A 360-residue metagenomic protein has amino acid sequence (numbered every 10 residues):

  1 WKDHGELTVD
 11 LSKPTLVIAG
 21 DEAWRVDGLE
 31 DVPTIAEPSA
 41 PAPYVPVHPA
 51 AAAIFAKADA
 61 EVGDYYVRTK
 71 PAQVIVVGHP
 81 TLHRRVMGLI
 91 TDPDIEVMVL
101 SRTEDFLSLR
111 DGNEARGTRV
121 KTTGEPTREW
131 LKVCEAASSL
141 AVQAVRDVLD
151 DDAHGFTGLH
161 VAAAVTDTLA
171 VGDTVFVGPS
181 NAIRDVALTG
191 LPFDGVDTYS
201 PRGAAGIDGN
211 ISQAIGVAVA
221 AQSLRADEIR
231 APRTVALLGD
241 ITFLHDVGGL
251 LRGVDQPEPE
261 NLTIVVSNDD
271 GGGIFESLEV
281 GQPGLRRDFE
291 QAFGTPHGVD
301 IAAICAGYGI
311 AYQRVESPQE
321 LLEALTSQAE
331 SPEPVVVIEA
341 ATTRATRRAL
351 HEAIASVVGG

Functional and structural regions predicted by a protein language model:
W1-H4, L149: Flexible inter-domain linker/hinge segments
D3-V9, T15-M98, R102, F106-S108 (+4 more regions): Glycine-rich, anion-gripping cofactor-binding loops and their flanking helix/strand elements in enzyme active sites
S12, G190-G360: Thiamine diphosphate
T15, A137-A231, V358: Active-site diphosphate/adenylate-binding microenvironment
I18-G20, V76-G78, L100-S101, G178 (+3 more regions): Short beta-strand segments
R25, E30, L82-V86, P126-E129 (+10 more regions): General structural feature for long, well-ordered alpha-helical segments within catalytic domains of soluble enzymes
D64-L89, W130-D151, E290-A303, I310: Extended, charge-rich low-complexity interaction segments
T91-C134: Terminal amphipathic helices with adjacent charged low-complexity linkers/tails
